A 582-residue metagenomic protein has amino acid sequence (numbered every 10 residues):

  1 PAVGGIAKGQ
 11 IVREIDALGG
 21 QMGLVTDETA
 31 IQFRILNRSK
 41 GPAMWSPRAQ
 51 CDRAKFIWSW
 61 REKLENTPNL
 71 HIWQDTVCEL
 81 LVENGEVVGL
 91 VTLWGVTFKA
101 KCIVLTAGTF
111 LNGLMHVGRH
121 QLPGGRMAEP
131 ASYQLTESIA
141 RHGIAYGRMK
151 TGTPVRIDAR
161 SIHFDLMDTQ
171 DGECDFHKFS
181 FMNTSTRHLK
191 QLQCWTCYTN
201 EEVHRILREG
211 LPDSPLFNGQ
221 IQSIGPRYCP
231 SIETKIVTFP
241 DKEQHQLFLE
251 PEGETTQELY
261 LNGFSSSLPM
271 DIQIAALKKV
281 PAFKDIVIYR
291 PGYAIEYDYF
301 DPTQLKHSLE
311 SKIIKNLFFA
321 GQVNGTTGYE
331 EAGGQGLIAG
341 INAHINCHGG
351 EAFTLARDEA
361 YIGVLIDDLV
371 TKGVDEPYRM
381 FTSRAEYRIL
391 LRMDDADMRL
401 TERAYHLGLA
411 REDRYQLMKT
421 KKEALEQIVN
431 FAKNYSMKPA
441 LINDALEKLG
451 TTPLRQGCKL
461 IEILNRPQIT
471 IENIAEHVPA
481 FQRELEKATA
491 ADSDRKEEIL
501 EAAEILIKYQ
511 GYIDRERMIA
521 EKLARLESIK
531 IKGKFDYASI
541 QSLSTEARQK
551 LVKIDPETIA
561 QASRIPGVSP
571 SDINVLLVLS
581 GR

Functional and structural regions predicted by a protein language model:
P1-E79, W94, T106-P123, P130-T136 (+2 more regions): Conserved N-terminal/central alpha/beta ligand/cofactor-binding core
K8, E137-I274, I362, T371-Q456 (+2 more regions): An anion/pyrophosphate-binding glycine-rich loop and adjacent beta-alpha core in soluble alpha-beta enzymes
I15, A332-L355: Internal hydrophobic alpha-helix adjacent to the cofactor/substrate pocket in enzyme cavities
L93-C102: Core beta-strand elements of the Rossmann-like FAD/NAD(P) dinucleotide-binding domain in flavoenzyme oxidoreductases
C102, A107-L111, L268-P269, P281: Glycine-/small-residue-rich beta->alpha transition segments that form the dinucleotide
Y260-T326, T354-D367, L485, K496-K550 (+1 more regions): A glycine-rich dinucleotide-binding beta-alpha-beta segment and adjacent secondary-structure elements that constitute
Q322-E330, E386-R388: Glycine-rich phosphate/pyrophosphate-binding beta-alpha loops
R384, T401-N574, V578-R582: Extended, charge-enriched "interface" segments that sit outside catalytic cores
